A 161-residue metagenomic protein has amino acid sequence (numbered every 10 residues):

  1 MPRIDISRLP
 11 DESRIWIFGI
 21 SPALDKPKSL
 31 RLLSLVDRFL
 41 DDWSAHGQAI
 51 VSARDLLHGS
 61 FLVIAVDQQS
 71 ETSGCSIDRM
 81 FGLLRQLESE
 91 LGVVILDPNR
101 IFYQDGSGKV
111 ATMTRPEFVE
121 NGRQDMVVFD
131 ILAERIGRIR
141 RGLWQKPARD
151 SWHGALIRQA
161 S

Functional and structural regions predicted by a protein language model:
I4, D11-L56: Long, hydrophobic N-terminal alpha-helical segment
D11-S13, L56-F61, L96-N99: Short Gly/Ser/Thr- and Asp/Glu-enriched loop/turn motifs at secondary-structure junctions
I15-G19, F61-A65, F102: Ordered hydrophobic segments in well-structured contexts
L35, F39, E90, N121: Residues that form generic nucleotide/phosphate-binding pockets
A49-V66, S70: Short, intrinsically disordered low-complexity segments
I64-I95: Helix-adjacent hinge/juxtasegments
G92, L96-S161: Terminal interaction module
